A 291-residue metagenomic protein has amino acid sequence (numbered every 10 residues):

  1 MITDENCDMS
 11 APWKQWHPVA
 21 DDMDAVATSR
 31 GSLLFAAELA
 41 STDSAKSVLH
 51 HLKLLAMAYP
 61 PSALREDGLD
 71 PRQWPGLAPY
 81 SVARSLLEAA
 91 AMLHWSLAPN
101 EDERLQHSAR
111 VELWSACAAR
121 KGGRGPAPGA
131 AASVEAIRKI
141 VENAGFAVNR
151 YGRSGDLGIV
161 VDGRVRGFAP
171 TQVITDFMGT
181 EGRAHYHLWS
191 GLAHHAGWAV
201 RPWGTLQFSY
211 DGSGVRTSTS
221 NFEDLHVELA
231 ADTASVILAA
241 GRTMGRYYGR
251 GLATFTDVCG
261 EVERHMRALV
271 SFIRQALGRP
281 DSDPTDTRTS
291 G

Functional and structural regions predicted by a protein language model:
M1-G291: A cross-kingdom marker of C-terminal helix-rich interaction/assembly modules
